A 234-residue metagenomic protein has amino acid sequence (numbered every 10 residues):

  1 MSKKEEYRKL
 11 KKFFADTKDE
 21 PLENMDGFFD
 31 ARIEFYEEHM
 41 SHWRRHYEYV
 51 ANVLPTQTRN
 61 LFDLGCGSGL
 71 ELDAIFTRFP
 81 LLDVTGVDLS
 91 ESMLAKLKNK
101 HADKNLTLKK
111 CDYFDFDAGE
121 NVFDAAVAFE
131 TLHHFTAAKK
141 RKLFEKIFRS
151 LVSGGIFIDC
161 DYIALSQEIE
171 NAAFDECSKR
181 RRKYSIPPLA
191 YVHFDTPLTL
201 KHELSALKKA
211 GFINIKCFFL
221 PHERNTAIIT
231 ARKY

Functional and structural regions predicted by a protein language model:
M1-E20: N-terminal auxiliary segments of SAM/dcSAM-dependent transferases
T17-L22, D26-R44: Class I SAM-dependent methyltransferase Rossmann-like catalytic core, especially the SAM/SAH-binding loop
H42-Q57: Conserved alpha-helix/loop element of class I SAM-dependent methyltransferases that forms part of the SAM/SAH-binding
F62, S68-D115: Class I SAM-dependent methyltransferase SAM/SAH-binding core
V127: A conserved beta-strand element that flanks and buttresses the S-adenosyl-L-methionine
R141-S153: A short glycine-rich, Lys/Arg-flanked "PGG" loop and its adjoining helix->strand segment in the class I
C160-A210, K216-C217: C-terminal alpha-helical "lid/dimerization" subdomain adjacent to the S-adenosyl-L-methionine
A210-G211, F218-Y234: Core SAM-dependent methyltransferase catalytic element
